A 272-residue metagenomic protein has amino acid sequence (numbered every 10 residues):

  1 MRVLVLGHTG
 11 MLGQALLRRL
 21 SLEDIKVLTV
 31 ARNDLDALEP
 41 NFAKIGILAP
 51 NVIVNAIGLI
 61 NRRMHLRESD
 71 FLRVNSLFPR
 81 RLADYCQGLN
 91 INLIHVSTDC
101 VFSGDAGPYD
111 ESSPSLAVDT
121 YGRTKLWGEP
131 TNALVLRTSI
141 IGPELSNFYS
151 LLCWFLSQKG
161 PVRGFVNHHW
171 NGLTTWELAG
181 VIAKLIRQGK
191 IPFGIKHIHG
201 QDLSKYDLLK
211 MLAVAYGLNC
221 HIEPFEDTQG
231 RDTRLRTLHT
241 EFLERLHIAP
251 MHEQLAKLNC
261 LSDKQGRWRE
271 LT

Functional and structural regions predicted by a protein language model:
M1-L22: N-terminal Rossmann NAD(P)H-binding glycine-rich loop of SDR-like oxidoreductase domains
I25-K44: Adenosine-cofactor binding site in Rossmann-like domains, unifying the SAM/SAH pocket of S-adenosylmethionine-dependent
E39-S76: NAD(P)H-binding glycine-rich loop region in Rossmannoid oxidoreductase-like domains and their noncatalytic homologs
D70-R81, S115, R123-L126: Glycine-rich NAD(P)-binding loop of the Rossmann-fold in SDR/ketoreductase-type enzymes
R80-L116: Conserved Rossmann-fold NAD(P)-dependent oxidoreductase catalytic core, especially the SDR/UDP-sugar
V118-D119, E129-W170, W176-E177: NAD(P)-dependent short-chain dehydrogenase/reductase
A179-K184, Q188-D232, Q265-E270: Mid/C-terminal beta-alpha module of Rossmann-like enzyme folds, strongest in SDR-family dehydrogenases/epimerases
L218-T272: C-terminal amphipathic/interface module of NAD(P)-dependent oxidoreductases and related NAD-binding regulators
